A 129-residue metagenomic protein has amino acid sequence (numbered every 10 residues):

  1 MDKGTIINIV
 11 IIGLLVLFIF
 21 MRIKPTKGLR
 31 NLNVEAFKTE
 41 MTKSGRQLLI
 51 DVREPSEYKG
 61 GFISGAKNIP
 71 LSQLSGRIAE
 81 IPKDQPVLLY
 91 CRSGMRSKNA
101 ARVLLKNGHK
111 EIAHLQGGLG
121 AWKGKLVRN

Functional and structural regions predicted by a protein language model:
M1-Q47, P55-P86, M95-N129: Rhodanese-like catalytic fold shared by cysteine-dependent sulfurtransferases and DSP/PTP-type phosphatases
Y90: Short, surface-exposed ligand- or partner-binding patches at beta-edge/loop junctions that are enriched in aromatics
